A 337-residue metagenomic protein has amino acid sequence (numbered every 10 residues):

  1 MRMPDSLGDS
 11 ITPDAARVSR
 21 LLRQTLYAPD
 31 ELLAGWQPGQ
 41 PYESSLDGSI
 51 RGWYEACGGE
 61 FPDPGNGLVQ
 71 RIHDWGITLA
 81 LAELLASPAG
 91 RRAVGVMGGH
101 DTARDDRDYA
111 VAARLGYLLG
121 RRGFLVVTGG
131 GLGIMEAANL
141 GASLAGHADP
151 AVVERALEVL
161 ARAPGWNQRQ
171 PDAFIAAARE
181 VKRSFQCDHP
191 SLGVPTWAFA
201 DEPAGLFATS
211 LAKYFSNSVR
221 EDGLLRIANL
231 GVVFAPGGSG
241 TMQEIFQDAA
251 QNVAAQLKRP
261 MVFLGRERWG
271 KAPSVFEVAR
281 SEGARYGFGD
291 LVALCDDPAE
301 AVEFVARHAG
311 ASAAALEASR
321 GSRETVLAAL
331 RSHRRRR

Functional and structural regions predicted by a protein language model:
M1-V94, H147-Q186, G310-R337: N-terminal low-complexity/intrinsically disordered extensions
R2-L7, L132-G133, F263-K271: Short beta-alpha junction loops
A89-D101, L119: Active-site donor-nucleotide binding/catalytic segment of nucleotide-sugar enzymes
D105, I134-A138, S239-Q247: Short glycine/serine/threonine-rich phosphate/pyrophosphate-binding segments that cradle anionic phosphate groups
A112, G133-F234: Acidic/glycine-enriched connector segments
F124-T128, N229-G240: A short, small-residue-rich loop immediately preceding and capping a beta-strand
P150-V159, A235-P236, M242-E244, A249-P273 (+1 more regions): Short, acidic/small-residue loops that bind anionic groups at enzyme active sites
L224-R226, R259-R337: C-terminal functional extensions of proteins
